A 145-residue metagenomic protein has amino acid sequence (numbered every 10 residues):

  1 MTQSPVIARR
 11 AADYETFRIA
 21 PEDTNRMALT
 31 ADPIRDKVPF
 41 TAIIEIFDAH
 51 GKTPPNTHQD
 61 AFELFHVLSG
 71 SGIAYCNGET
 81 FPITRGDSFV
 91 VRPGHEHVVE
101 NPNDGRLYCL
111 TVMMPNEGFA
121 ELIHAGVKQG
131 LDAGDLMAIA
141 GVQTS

Functional and structural regions predicted by a protein language model:
M1-F40, H124-S145: A short, N-terminal "cap"/entry segment at the start of jelly-roll beta-barrel domains of the cupin/DSBH fold
D23, D60-A61, E79, H95-E96 (+2 more regions): A generic "binding-loop/recognition-motif" signal
L29-T30, I43-Q59: Conserved short histidine dyad/triad with adjacent acidic residue
R35-V38, F47-G51, S71-I73, P115-F119: Short, charged/polar surface micro-motifs in flexible loops or helix N-caps
I44, V90, G105-E121: A short hydrophobic beta-strand segment most commonly corresponding to one strand of the jelly-roll/cupin
P55-N56, A74-Y75, V91, H97-N103 (+1 more regions): Short beta-strand His + acidic residue motifs that chelate non-heme Fe in jelly-roll/DSBH and cupin folds
D60-E63, V67-G72, N77: Glycine- and acidic-residue-biased ligand/ion/polar-headgroup-sensing regions
G78-P93: Short acidic-glycine-tyrosine-enriched beta hairpin
